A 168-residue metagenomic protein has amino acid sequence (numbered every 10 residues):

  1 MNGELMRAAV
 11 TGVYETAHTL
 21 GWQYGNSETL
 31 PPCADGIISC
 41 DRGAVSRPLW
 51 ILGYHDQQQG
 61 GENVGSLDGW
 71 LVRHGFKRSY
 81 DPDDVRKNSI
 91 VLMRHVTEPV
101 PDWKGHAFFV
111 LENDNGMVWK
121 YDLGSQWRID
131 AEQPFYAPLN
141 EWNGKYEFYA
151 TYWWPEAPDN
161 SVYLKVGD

Functional and structural regions predicted by a protein language model:
M1-Q59: N-terminal capping segments
E4-L5, T19, T29, I51 (+5 more regions): Acidic/proline-rich low-complexity IDRs
M6, V10, A17, L30 (+5 more regions): Extended hydrophobic/Leu-rich segments
T11, D35-D41, G65, R73 (+4 more regions): N-terminal non-cleavable signal-anchor helices
V13, V45-L49, N88-V91, F108-V110 (+3 more regions): Hydrophobic beta-strand residues in large extracellular and virion-surface proteins
E15, N63, E112, Y146-E147: Intrinsically disordered, low-complexity regions enriched in Ser/Pro/Gly/Gln/His and often acidic
H55-Q133, E141: ...with weaker cross-activation on analogous glycine-rich loops/strands in unrelated enzymes
D114-D168: Active-site or metal-binding loop neighborhoods of secreted/extracellular toxin and effector enzymes
